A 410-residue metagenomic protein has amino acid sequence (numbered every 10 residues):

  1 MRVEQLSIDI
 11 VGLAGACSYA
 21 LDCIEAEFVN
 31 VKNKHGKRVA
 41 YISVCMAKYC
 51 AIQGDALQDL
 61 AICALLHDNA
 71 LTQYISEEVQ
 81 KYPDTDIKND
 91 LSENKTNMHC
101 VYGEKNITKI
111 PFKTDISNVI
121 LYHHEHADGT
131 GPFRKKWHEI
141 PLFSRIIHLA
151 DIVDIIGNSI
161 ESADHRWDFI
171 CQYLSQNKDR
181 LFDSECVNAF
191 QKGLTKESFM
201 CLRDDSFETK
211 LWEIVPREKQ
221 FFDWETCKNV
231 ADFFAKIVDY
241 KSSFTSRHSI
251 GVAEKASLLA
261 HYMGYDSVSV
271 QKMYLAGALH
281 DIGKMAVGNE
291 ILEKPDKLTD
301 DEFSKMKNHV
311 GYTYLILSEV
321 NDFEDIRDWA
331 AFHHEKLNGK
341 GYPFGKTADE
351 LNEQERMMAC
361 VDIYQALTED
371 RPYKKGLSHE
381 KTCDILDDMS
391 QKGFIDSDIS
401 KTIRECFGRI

Functional and structural regions predicted by a protein language model:
R2-I410: Histidine- and acidic-residue-rich, metal-dependent catalytic cores
